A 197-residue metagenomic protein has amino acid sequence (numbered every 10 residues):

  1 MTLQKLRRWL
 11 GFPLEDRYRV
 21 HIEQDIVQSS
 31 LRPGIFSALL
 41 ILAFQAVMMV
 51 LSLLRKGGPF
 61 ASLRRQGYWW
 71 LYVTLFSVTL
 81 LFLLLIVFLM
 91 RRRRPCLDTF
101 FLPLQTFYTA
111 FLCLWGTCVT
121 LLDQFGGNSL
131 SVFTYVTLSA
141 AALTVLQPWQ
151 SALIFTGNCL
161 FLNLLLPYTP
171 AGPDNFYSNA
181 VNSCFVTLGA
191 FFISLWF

Functional and structural regions predicted by a protein language model:
M1-D25, Q45, M49, T106 (+1 more regions): Non-catalytic regulatory/interaction regions at protein termini and inter-domain linkers
Q24-A38: N-terminal membrane topogenic signal
L42-A140, N158-L160: Hydrophobic transmembrane alpha-helices and their membrane-interface boundaries in multi-pass, membrane-anchored
A43, C184-F197: Juxtamembrane or sensor-core-proximal signal-transducing alpha helices that couple sensory domains to cytosolic
L143, Q147-A152, N175: Alpha-helical transmembrane segments and their helix-entry boundary regions
S151-L164: Central hydrophobic cores of alpha-helical transmembrane segments in multi-pass integral membrane proteins
P173-F185: Loop-to-transmembrane alpha-helix initiation sites
